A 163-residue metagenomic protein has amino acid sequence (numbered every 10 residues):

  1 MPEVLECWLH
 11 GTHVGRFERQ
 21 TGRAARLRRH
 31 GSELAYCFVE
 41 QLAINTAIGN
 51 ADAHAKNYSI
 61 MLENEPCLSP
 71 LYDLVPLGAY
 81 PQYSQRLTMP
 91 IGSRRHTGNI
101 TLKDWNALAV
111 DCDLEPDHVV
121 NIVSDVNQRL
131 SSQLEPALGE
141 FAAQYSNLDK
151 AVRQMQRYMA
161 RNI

Functional and structural regions predicted by a protein language model:
M1-A55, S59-I163: Anionic ligand-binding catalytic core segments
